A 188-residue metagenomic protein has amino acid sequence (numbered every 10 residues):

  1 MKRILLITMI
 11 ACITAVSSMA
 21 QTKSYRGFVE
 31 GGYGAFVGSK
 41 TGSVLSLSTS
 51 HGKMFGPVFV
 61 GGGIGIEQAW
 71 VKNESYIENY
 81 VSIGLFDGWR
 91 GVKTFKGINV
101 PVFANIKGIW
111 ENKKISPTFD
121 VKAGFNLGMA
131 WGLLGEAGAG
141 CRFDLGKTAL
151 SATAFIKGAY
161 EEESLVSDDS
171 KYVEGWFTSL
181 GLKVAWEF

Functional and structural regions predicted by a protein language model:
M1-Y25, V184, F188: Bacterial Sec-dependent N-terminal signal peptides
T8, G32-Y33, I66: Residues that line or immediately flank small-molecule/substrate-binding pockets and catalytic motifs
M19-F55, F59, S164, E187: Short glycine/proline- and aromatic-enriched beta-strand/turn motifs that initiate or cap beta-hairpins
K23-G27, T41-L45, K96-V102, I115 (+2 more regions): Residues that define the transmembrane beta-barrel architecture of outer-membrane proteins
E30-G34, F86-R90, V121-A123, S164-S167: Extracytoplasmic loops and strand-loop junctions of Gram-negative outer membrane beta-barrel proteins
A35-V37, Q68-W70, F125-L127, G158-S164: Feature marks short, surface-exposed loop/turn motifs that line or immediately flank catalytic pockets and channel
T49-A152: Gram-negative (and chloroplast) outer-membrane scaffold detector with strong preference for beta-barrel transmembrane
G132-F188: A generic hydrophobic-segment detector
